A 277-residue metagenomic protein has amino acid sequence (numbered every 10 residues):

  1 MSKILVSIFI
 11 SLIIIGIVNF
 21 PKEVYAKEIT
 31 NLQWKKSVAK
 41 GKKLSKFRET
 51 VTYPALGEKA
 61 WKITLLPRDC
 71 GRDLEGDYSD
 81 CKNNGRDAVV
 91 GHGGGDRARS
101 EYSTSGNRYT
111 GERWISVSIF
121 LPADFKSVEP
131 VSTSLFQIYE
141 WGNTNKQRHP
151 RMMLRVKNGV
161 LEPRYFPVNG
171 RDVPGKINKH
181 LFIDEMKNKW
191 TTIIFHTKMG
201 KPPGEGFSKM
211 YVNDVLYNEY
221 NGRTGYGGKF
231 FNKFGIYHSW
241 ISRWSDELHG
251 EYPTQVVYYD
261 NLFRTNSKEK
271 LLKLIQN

Functional and structural regions predicted by a protein language model:
M1-I8: Bacterial N-terminal signal peptides that target proteins for export
I14-E23: C-terminal segment of classical bacterial N-terminal signal peptides
V24-N277: Low-complexity, Ser/Thr/Pro/Gly-rich disordered linker/stalk regions
